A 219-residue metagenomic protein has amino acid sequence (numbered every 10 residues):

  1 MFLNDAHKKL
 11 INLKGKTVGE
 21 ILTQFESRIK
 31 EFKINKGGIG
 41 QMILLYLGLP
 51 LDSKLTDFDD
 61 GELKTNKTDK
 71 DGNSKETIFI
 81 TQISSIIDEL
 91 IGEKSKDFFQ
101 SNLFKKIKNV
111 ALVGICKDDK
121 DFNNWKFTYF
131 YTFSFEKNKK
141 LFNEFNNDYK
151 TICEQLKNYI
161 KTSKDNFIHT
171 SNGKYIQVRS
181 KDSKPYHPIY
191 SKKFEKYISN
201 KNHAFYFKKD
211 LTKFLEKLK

Functional and structural regions predicted by a protein language model:
M1-K219: Nucleic-acid endonuclease domains
